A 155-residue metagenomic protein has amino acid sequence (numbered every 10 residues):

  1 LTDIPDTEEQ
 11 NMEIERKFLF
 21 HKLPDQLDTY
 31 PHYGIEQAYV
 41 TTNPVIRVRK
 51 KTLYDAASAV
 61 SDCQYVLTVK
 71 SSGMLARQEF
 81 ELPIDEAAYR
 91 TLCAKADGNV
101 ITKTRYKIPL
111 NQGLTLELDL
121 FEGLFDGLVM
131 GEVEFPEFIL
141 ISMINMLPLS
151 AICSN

Functional and structural regions predicted by a protein language model:
L1-N155: Phosphate-end processing signature that detects enzymes handling 5′-triphosphorylated RNA and polyphosphate
